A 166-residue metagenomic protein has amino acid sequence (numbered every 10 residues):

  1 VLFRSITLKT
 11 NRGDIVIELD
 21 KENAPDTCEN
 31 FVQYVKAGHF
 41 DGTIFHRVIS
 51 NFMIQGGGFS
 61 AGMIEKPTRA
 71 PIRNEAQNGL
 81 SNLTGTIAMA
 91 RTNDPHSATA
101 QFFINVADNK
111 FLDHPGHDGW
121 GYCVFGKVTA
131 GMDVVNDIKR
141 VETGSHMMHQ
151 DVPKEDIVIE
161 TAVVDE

Functional and structural regions predicted by a protein language model:
F3-E166: Cyclophilin-like peptidyl-prolyl cis-trans isomerases
